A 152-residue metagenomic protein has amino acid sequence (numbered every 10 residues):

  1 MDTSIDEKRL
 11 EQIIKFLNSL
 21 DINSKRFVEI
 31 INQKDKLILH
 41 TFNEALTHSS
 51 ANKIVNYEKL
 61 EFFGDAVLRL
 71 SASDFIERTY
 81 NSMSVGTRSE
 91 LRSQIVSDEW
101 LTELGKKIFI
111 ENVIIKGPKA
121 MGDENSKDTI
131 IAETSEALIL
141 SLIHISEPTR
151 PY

Functional and structural regions predicted by a protein language model:
M1-V55, L104, I108-I110: Extended, intrinsically disordered, low-complexity regulatory regions
V55-V96: Active/ligand-binding-proximal structured segments within catalytic/core domains that scaffold catalytic residues
D74-T79, K107, S141-L142: Active-site catalytic microenvironments for nucleophilic, acid-base chemistry
E90, S97-K116: Alpha-helical ds-nucleic-acid-binding substructure associated with the helix-hairpin-helix region of base-excision DNA
I110-I131: Histidine/acidic-rich helix-loop-helix segments that form or flank divalent-metal centers in metalloenzyme catalytic
T129-I143: Acidic, Mg2+-coordinating catalytic module of metal-dependent nucleases/exonucleases that use a two-metal-ion mechanism
H144-Y152: Single conserved hydrophobic/aromatic residue that forms the stacking wall/gate of nucleotide- or nucleobase-binding
